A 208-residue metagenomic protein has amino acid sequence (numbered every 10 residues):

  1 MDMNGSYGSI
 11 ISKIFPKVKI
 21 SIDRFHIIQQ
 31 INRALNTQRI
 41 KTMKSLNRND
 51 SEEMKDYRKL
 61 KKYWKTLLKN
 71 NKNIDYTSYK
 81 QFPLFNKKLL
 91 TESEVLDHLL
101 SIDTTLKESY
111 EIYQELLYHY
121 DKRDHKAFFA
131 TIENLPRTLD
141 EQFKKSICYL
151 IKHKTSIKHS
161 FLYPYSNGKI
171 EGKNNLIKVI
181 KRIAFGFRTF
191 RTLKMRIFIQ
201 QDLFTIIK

Functional and structural regions predicted by a protein language model:
M1-K19, F25-I28, R48-K208: Acidic/histidine-rich catalytic cores and adjacent linkers of DNA breakage/strand-transfer/modification proteins
I27-R48: Short alpha-helix plus adjacent loop in nuclease-associated cores
